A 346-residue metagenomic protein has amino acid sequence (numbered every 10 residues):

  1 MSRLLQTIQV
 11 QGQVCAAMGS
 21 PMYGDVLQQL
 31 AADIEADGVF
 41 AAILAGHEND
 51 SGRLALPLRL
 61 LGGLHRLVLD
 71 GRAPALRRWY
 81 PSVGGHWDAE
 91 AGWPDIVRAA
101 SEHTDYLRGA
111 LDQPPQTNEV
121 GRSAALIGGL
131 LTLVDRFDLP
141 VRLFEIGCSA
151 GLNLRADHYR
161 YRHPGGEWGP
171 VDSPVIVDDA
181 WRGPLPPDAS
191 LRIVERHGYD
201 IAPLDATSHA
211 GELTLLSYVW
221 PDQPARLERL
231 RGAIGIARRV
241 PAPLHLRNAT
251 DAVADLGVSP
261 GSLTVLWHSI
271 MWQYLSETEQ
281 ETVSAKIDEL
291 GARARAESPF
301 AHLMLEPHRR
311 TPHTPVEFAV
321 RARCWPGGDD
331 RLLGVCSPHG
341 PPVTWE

Functional and structural regions predicted by a protein language model:
M1-D105, G109-Q116, V120-L126: A short N-terminal interaction module
D50-A55, L67, G71-D88, G92-H103 (+4 more regions): Class I S-adenosyl-L-methionine-dependent methyltransferase module
N118-L126, Q223-R226, H245-T250, E279: Phosphate/oxyanion-binding active-site loops and adjacent basic polyanion-contact surfaces
A150-R155, Y274-S276, T311-H313: Short catalytic/ligand-binding loop motif for oxyanion handling, primarily in non-cytosolic enzymes, centered on
Y218-W220, P224-E228, L246, E281-V283 (+1 more regions): Domain-level detector for long C-terminal conserved domains
A252-P260: Short amphipathic alpha-helix with an adjacent loop that forms part of the alpha/beta core around
T264-E277: A short SAM/SAH-binding and catalytic strip from SAM-dependent methyltransferases
L275-I287: A short, conserved alpha-helix within the catalytic core of class I
